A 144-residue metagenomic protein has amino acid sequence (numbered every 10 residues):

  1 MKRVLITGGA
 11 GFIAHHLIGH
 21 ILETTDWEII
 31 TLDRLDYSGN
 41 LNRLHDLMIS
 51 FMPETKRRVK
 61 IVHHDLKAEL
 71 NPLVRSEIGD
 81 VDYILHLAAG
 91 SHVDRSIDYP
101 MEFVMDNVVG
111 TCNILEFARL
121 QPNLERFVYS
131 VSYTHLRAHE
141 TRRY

Functional and structural regions predicted by a protein language model:
M1-Y83: N-terminal Rossmann/SDR dinucleotide-binding element
H15, G79, D98-F127: NAD(P)-cofactor binding segment of oxidoreductase domains
G39, S91-V93, L136: Short beta->alpha connector loops of Rossmann-like oxidoreductase domains
L41-N42, D94-P100: Conserved catalytic-core motifs of eukaryotic protein kinase domains, centered on the activation segment
I84-L85, V128: N-terminal Rossmann-like NAD(P) cofactor-binding module of classical short-chain dehydrogenase/reductase
A88-A89, A118, A138: Small-residue (primarily alanine) positions within well-ordered alpha-helices, especially packing/interaction faces
A88-S91, V131: Conserved NAD(P)H cofactor-binding loop of Rossmann-fold oxidoreductase domains
T134-T141: Conserved small/polar residues in nucleotide/adenosyl-binding loops
